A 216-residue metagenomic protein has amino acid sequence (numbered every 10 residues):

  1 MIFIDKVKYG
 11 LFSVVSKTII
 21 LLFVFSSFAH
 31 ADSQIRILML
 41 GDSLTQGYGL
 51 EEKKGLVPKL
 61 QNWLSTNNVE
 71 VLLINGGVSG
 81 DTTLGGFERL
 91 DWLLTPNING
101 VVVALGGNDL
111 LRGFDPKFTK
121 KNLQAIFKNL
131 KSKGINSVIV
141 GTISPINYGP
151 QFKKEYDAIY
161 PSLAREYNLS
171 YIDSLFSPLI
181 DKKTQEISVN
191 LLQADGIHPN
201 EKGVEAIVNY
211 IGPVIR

Functional and structural regions predicted by a protein language model:
I2-T18: Bacterial N-terminal signal peptides that target proteins for export
V15-S27: Bacterial N-terminal signal peptides
H30-S79, R89-N97: Serine-esterase "nucleophile elbow" of acetyl-processing enzymes
T45, T82-T83, T119: Ser/Thr-centric signal marking residues that sit in or immediately flank functional binding/regulatory motifs
G49, I74-T82, L110-F114, G196: Acidic/histidine-rich helix-loop elements that form or flank divalent-metal/phosphate-binding sites at the catalytic
V69, F87-R216: Alpha-helical cap/lid subdomain in secreted, periplasmic, or secretory-pathway luminal O-acyl-processing enzymes
